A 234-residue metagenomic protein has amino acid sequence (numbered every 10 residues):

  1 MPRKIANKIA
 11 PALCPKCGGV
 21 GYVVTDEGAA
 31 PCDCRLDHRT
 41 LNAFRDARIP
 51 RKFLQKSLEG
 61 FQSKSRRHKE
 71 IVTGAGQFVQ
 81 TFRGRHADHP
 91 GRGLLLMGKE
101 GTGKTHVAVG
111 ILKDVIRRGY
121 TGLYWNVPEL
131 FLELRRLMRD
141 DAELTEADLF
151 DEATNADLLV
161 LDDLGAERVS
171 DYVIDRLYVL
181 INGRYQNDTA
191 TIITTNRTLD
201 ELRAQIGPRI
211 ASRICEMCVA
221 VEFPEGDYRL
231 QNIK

Functional and structural regions predicted by a protein language model:
M1-E70, Q77, V221, E225 (+1 more regions): A short, basic N-terminal segment
C17, F61, A108, N126 (+4 more regions): Conserved RecA-like P-loop NTPase ATPase core
Q62-L94: Pre-Walker A (pre-P-loop) alpha-helix and adjacent loop at the N terminus of AAA/AAA+ ATPase modules, a conserved
K69-A75, L112, I116-N155: Short glycine-rich substrate-engagement loop in P-loop NTPases that contacts/grips substrate
F82-G84, E133-L159, D175-G183, R209: Conserved alpha-helical scaffold flanking the Walker A/P-loop in AAA+ ATPase domains
A87-A108: Walker A/P-loop nucleotide-binding motif
Y120-T121, N155-L158, N187-I193: Loop/turn-to-beta-strand initiation segments
F131-L137, L164-K234: Replace "adjacent to P-loop NTPase cores in ATP/GTP-dependent enzymes" with "adjacent to NTP-binding cores
